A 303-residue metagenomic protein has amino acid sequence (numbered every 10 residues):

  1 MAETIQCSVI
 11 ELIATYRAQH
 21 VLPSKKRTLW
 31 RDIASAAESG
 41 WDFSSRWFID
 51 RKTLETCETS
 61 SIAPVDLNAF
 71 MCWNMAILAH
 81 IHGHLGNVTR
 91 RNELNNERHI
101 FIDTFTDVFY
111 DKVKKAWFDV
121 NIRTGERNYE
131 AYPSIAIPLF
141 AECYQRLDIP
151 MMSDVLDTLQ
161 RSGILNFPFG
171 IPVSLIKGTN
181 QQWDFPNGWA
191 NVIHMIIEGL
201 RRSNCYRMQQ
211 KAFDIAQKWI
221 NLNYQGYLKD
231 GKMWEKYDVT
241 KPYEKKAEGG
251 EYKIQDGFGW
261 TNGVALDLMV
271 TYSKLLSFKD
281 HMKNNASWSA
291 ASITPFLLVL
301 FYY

Functional and structural regions predicted by a protein language model:
M1-A63, I100-G188, N221-M282: Extended glycan-interaction surfaces of carbohydrate-active proteins
E58-E97, F101, Q181-M208: Long, repeat-rich segments with strong aromatic
I77, T104, K218: Solvent-exposed, charged/polar functional surfaces in cytosolic regulatory/catalytic domains
A79-H99, E142-D157, R201-D214, Y272-D280: Structural helix-adjacent loops and short alpha-helical linkers that scaffold large soluble proteins
D214-L222: Catalytic-core region of carbohydrate-active enzymes that cleave or remodel glycosidic bonds
N285-Y303: Cleavable C-terminal sorting propeptides in eukaryotic secreted/cell-surface proteins
